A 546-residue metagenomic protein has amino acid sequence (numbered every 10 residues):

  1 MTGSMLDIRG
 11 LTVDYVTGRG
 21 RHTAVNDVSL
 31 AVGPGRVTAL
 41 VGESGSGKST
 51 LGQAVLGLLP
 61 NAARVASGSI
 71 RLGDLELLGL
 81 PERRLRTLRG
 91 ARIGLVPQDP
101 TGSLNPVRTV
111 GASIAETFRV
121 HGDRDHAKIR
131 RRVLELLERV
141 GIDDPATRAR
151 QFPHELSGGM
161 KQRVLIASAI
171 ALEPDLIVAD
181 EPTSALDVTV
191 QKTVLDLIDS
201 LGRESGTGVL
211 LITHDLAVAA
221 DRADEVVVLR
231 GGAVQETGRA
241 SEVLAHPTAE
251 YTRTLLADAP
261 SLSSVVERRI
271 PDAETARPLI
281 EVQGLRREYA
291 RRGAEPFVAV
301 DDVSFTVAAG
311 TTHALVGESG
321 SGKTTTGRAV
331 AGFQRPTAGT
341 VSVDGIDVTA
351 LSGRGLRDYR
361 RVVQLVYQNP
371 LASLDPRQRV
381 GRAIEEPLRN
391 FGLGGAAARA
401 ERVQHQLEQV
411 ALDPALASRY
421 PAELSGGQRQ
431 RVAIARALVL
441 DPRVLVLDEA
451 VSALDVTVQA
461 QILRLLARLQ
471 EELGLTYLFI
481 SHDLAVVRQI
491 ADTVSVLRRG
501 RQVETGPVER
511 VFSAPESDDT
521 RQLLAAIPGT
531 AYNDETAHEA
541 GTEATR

Functional and structural regions predicted by a protein language model:
L56, P60, A331: Helix-to-loop junction immediately C-terminal to a conserved catalytic motif
R64-E76, G339-D347: Conserved ABC transporter NBD signature motif
L75, K128-T147, A398-A415, L524: Conserved ABC ATPase "signature" region
L77-G94, V120, H126, E242-P247 (+5 more regions): ABC ATPase NBD coupling module
Q151-L156, M160, Y420-L424, Q428: Conserved ABC ATPase signature
E173, D441: Conserved catalytic motifs of ABC-family nucleotide-binding domains
